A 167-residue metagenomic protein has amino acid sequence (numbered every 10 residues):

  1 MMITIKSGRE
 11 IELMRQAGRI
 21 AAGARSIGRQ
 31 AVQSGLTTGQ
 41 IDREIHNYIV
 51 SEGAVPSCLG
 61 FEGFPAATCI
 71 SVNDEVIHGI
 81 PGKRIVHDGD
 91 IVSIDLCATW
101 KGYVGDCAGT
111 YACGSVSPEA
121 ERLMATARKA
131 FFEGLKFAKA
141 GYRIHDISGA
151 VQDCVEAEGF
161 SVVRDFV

Functional and structural regions predicted by a protein language model:
M1-V167: Active-site neighborhoods and metal-handling regions in enzymes and metal-associated proteins
